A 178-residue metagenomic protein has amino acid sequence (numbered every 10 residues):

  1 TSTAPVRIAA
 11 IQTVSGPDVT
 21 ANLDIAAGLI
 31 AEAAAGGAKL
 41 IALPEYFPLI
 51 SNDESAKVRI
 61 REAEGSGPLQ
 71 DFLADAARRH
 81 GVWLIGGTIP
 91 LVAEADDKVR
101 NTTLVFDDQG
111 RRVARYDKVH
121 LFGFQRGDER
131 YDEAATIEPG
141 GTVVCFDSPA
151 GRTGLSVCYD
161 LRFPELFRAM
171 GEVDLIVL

Functional and structural regions predicted by a protein language model:
S2-V14: Short beta-strand segments enriched in small/hydrophobic residues
I8, N22, A42, A77 (+1 more regions): Residue-level signal for inorganic ion chemistry
T13, Y46, L161: Active-site metal-binding loops of divalent metal-dependent hydrolases
V19, G28-Q109, R115-D117: Cys-nucleophile CN-hydrolase/nitrilase-fold catalytic domain and related Cys-dependent amidase chemistry that acts on
A21-E32, L161-A169: Short, acidic/polar
E62-G65, E94-G171: Active-site catalytic loop in hydrolytic enzyme cores
